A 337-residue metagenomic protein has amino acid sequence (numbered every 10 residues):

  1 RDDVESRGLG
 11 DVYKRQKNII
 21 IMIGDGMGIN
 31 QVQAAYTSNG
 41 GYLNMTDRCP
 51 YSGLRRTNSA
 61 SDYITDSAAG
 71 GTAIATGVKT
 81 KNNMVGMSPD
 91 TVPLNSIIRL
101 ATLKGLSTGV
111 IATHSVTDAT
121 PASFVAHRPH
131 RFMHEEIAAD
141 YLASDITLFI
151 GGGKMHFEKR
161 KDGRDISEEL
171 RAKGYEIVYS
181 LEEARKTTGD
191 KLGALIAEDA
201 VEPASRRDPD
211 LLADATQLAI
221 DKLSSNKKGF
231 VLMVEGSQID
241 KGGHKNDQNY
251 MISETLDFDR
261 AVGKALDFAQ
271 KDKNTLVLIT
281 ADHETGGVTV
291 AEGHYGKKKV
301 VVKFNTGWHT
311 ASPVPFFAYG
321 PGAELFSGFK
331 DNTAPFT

Functional and structural regions predicted by a protein language model:
R1-Y13: Single conserved hydrophobic/aromatic residue that forms the stacking wall/gate of nucleotide- or nucleobase-binding
S6, G24-I29: Catalytic nucleophile-elbow at a beta strand-turn-alpha helix junction centered on a G-D-S/GDSL motif, marking
K17-N18, M27-Q33, T37-T72, T76 (+2 more regions): A post-motif C-terminal structural segment
M22, I111, L278-T280: Structural motif
N83-G86, V110: A short, small-residue-rich loop immediately preceding and capping a beta-strand
G86-N95: Glycine-rich anion/phosphate-binding loops
L94-I98, H134-I137: Short, charged beta->alpha transition segments
I97-R99, L103-A122: Glycine-rich phosphate/pyrophosphate-binding loops and their adjacent beta-strand/loop elements at enzyme active sites
